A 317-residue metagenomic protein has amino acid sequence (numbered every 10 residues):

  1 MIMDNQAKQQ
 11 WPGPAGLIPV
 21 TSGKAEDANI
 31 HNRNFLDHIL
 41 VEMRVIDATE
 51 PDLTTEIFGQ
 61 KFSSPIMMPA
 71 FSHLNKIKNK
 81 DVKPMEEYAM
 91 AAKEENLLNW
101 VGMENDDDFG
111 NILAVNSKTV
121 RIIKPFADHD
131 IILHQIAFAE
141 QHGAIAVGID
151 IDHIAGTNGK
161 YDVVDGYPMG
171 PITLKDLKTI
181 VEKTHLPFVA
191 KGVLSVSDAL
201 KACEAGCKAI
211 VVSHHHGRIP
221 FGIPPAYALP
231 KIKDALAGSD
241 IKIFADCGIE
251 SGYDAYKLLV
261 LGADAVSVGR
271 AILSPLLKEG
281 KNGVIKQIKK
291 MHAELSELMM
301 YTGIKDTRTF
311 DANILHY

Functional and structural regions predicted by a protein language model:
M1-F62: An N-cap/entry alpha-helix motif that binds or orients negatively charged groups
I57-K61, F109-N116, A137-G143, C203-G206: Acidic (Asp/Glu)-rich catalytic clusters
I57-N105: Active-site cofactor/substrate anionic-group-binding motifs, chiefly glycine- and Lys/Arg-rich phosphate-binding loops
V82-E86, P224-P230, G283: Charged helix-capping and loop-helix junction motifs
A89-H129: A gly/proline- and charged-residue-enriched helix-loop-helix capping module
M90, E94, A127-D246, G252-S274 (+2 more regions): Alpha/beta enzyme core
L273-G283: Short beta-alpha connecting loops at secondary-structure transitions that line or flank enzyme active sites
A293-Y317: Charged C-terminal helix
